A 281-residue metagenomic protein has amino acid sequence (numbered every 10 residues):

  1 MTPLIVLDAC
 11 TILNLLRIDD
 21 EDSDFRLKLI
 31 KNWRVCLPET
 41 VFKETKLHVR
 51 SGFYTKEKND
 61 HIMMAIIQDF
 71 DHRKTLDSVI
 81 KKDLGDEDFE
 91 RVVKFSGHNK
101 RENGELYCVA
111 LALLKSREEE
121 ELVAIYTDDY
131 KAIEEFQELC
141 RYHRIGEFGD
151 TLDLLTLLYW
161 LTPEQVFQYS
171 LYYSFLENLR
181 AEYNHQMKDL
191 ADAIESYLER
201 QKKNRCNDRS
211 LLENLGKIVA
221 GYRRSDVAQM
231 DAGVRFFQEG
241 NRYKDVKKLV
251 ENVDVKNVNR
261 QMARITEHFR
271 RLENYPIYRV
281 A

Functional and structural regions predicted by a protein language model:
T2-V123, Y130-A281: Active-site-proximal, substrate-binding regions of enzyme catalytic domains and RNA-binding/basic surfaces
